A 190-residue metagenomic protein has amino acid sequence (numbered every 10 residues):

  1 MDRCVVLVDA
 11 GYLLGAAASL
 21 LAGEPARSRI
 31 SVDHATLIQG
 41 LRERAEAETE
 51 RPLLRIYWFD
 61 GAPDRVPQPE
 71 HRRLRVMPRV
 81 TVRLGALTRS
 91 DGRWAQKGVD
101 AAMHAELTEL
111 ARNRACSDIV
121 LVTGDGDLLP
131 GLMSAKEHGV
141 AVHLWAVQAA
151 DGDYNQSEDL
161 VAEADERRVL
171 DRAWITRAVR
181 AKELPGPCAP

Functional and structural regions predicted by a protein language model:
M1-V99, A141, Q148: Domain-level signal for Mg2+-assisted phosphodiester chemistry and nucleotide/NA-binding surfaces in nucleic-acid
P67, R75-P190: Nuclease catalytic cores that cleave nucleic-acid phosphodiester bonds, predominantly acidic two-metal-ion
